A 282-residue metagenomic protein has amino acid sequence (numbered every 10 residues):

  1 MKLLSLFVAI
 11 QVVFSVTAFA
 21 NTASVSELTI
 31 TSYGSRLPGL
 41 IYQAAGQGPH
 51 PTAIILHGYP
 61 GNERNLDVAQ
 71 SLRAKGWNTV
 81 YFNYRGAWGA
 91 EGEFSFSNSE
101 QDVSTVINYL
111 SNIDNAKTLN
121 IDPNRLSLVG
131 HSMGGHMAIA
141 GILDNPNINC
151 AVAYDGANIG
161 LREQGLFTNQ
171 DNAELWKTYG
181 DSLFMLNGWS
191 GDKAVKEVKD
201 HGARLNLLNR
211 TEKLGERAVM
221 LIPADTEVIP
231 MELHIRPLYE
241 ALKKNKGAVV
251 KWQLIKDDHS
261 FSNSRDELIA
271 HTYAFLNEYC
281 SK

Functional and structural regions predicted by a protein language model:
A20-Q47: N-terminal cap/lid segment of alpha/beta-hydrolase-fold proteins
P49-G58: Short beta-strand element of the alpha/beta-hydrolase
Y59-S71: The serine-hydrolase catalytic nucleophile loop
L72-E91: Conserved alpha/beta-hydrolase
S95-N120: Alpha/beta-hydrolase active-site loop
A140-A194: Hydrolase active-site cap/lid region
A194-R265: Serine-hydrolase catalytic core
I255, S264-K282: Catalytic active-site module of serine/aspartate enzymes centered on a nucleophile-bearing elbow/loop
